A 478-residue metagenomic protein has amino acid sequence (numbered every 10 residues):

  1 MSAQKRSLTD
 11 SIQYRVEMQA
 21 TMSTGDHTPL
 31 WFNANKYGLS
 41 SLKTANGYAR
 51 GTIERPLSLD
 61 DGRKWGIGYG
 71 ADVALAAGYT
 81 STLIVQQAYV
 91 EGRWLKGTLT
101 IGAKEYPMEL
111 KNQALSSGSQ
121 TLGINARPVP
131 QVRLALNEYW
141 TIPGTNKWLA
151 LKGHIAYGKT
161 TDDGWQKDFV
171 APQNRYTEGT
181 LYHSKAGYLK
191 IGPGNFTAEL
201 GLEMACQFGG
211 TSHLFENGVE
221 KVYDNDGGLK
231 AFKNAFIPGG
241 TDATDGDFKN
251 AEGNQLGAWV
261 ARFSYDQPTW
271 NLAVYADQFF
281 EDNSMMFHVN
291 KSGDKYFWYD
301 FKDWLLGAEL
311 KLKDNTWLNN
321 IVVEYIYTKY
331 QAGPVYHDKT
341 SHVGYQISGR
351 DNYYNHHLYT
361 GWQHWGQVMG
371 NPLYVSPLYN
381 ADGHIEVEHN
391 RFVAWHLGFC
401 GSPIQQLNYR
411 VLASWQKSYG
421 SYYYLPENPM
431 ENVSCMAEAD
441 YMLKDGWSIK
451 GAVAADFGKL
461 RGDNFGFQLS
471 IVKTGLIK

Functional and structural regions predicted by a protein language model:
A3-Y106, Q113-S116, Q120-W140, K147-L151 (+1 more regions): Beta-barrel outer-membrane channel/assembly domains of diderm bacteria
Q4-Q13, R55-I67, R93-G97, Y139-G153 (+6 more regions): Short loop/turn motifs that connect adjacent beta-strands in outer-membrane beta-barrel proteins
I12-D26, I67-L75, G92, L99-E105 (+7 more regions): Transmembrane beta-barrel strands of outer-membrane/channel proteins
Q13-E17, T44-R50, T82-Q87, V129-R133 (+6 more regions): Transmembrane beta-barrel architecture of outer-membrane proteins
S23-G25, D72-Y79, K104-Q120, T141-I142 (+7 more regions): Sequence/structural signature of outer-membrane beta-barrel proteins
A88-G92, L99-I101, V132-I142, A186-G192 (+4 more regions): Conserved catalytic-core segments centered on acid/base and nucleophilic motifs
P107-G218: Internal, well-ordered domain-core segments that constitute the primary functional module of diverse proteins
A198-C206, T211-K478: Exposed, low-structure sequence patches enriched in small/polar residues
